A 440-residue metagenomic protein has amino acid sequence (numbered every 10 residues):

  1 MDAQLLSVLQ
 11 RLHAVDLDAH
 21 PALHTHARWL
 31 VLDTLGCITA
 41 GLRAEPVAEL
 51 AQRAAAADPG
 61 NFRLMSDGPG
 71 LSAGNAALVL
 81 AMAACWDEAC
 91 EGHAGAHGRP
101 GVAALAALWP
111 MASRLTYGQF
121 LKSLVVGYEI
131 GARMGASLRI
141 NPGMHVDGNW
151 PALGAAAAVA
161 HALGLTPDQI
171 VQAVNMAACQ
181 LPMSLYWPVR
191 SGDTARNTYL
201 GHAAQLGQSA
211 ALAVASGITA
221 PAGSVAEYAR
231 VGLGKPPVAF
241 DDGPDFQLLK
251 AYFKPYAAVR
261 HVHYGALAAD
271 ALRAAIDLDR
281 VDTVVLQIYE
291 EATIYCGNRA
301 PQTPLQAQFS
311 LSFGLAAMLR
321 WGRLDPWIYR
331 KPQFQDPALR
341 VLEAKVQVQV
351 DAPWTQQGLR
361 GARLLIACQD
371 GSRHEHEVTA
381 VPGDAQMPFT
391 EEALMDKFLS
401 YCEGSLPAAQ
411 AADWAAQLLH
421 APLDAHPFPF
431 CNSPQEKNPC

Functional and structural regions predicted by a protein language model:
M1-H97, P188, G192-Q205, L212-C440: Terminal-appendage/accessory-domain detector
D16, A107-R114, A156-A162, A210-V214 (+2 more regions): Well-ordered alpha-helical scaffold segments within catalytic/enzyme domains
R28, L32, A104, L121-L124 (+2 more regions): Hydrophobic face of alpha-helices
L30-C37, A106-L108, W150-L163, L315: Hydrophobic mid-domain F-helix/FG-region of cytochrome P450s
A81-M134: Hydrophobic alpha-helical hairpins/lids featuring a short glycine-rich hinge
G101-L108, P151-A158, A204-S209, Y264: Well-ordered alpha-helical segments within folded domains of soluble proteins
A103-L105, R114, E129, C179-M183 (+2 more regions): Short connector loops/turns at beta-strand edges and beta->alpha or beta->beta junctions
R114-A203, G223, E227-Y228: Glycine-rich, mobile lid/loop segments that gate access to catalytic sites or pores
